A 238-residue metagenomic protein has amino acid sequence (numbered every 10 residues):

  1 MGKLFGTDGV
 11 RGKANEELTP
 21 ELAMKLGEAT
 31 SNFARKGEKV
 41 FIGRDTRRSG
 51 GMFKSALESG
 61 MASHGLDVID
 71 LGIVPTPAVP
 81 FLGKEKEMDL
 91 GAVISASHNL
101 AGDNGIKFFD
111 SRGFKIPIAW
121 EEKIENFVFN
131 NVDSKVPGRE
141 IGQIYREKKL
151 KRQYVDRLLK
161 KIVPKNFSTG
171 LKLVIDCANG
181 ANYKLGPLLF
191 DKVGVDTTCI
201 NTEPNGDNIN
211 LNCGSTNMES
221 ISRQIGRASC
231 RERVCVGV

Functional and structural regions predicted by a protein language model:
M1-S59, S63-G65, L90, Q143-L173 (+1 more regions): An N-terminal, well-structured beta->alpha segment
V10-E16, P20, R47, T76 (+4 more regions): Short, electropositive, low-hydrophobicity segments enriched in small/polar residues
K13, N104-R223: Gly/Ser/Thr-enriched, mixed-charge loops and adjacent short helices that form phosphate/oxyanion-binding elements
N32, K36-D103, L188-S229: N-terminal small/polar loop signature for handling phosphorylated ligands or for N-terminal nucleophile
R44, D110, E232: Pocket-edge structural micro-motifs
R231-V238: Positively charged, low-complexity/disordered segments
